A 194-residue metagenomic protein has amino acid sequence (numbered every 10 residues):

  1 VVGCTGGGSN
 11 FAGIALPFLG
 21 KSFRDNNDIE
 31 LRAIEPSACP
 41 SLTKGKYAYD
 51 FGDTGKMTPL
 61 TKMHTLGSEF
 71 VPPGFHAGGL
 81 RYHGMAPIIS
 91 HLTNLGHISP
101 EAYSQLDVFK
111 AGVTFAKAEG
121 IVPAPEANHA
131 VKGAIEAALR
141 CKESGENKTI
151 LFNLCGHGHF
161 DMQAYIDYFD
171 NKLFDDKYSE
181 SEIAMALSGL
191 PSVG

Functional and structural regions predicted by a protein language model:
V1-A12, L31, K148-L154: A short, small-residue-rich loop immediately preceding and capping a beta-strand
V1-C4, P17-D25: Glycine-rich cofactor phosphate-binding loops and adjacent beta1-alpha1 units of small-molecule cofactor enzyme domains
C4-A15, S41-T43, A127-I135, H159-M162: Short glycine/serine/threonine-rich phosphate/pyrophosphate-binding segments that cradle anionic phosphate groups
G6-S9, G13, G67, G79 (+2 more regions): Glycine-centered flexibility sites
L16, G20, E136-L139: Short, well-ordered alpha-helices that flank and scaffold nucleotide-derived cofactor binding pockets
G20-D28, A33-I121, P125, D167-G194: Active-site/ligand-binding loops adjacent to catalytic centers
E30, L151, C155-A164, Y168-F169: C-terminal, active-site-flanking charged/polar segments
A116-C155: C-terminal structured "cap/appendage" subdomains that terminate the fold
